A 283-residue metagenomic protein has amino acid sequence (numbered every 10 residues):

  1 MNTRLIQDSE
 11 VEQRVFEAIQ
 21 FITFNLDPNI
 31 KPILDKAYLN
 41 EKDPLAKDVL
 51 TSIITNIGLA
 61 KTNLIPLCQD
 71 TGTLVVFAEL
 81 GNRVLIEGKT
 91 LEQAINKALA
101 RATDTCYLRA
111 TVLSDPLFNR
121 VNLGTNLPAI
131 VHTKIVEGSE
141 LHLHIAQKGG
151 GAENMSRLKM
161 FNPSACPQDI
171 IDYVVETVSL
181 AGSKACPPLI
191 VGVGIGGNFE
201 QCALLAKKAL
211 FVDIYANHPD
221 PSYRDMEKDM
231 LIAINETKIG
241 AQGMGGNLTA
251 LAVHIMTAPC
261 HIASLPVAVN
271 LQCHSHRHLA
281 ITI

Functional and structural regions predicted by a protein language model:
M1-I283: Non-transmembrane, aqueous-exposed alpha-helical and coiled segments at domain scale
